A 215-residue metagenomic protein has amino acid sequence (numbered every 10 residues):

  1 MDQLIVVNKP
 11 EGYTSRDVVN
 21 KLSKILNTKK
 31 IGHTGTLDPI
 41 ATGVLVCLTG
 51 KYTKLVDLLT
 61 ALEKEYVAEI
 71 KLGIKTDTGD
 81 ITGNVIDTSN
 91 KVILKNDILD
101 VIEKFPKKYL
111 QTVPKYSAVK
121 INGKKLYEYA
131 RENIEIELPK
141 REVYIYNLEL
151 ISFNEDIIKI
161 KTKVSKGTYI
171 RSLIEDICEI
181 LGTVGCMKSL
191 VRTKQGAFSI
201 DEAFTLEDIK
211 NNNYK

Functional and structural regions predicted by a protein language model:
M1-K215: Catalytic/RNA-binding core of pseudouridine synthases
